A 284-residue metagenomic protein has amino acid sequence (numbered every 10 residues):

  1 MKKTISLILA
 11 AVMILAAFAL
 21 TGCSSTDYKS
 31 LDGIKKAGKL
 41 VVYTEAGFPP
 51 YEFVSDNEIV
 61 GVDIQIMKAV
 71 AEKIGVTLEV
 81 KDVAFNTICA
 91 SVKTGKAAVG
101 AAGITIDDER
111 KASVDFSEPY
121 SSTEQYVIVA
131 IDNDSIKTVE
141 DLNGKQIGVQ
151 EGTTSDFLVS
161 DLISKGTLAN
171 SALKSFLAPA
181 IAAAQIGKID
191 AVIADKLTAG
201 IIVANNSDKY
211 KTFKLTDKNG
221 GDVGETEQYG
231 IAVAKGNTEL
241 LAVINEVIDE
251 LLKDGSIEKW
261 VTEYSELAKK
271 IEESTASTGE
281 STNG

Functional and structural regions predicted by a protein language model:
S24, I64-K73, N133, Q146 (+2 more regions): Extended ligand-binding regions for polar small-molecule ligands
S25-Y28, T154-K174, Y210-L215, A242-G284: Ligand-binding clefts/hinges and TM-proximal coupling segments of bilobed small-molecule sensing domains
D27-G103: Extracytoplasmic small-molecule ligand-binding "clamshell" domains of the periplasmic binding protein/Venus flytrap
V41-P49, I59-E72, E124-P179, A191 (+2 more regions): Bilobed "Venus flytrap"/periplasmic-binding protein-like clamshell domains and structurally analogous long
A46, S122-V129, S207-E246, L267-G284: Periplasmic-binding protein-like
K68, E72, T77-D141, V223-G224: Acidic, polar ligand-binding/catalytic clefts
T77-A84, L168-F176, A183: Short beta-strand-to-loop elements that line the ligand-binding cleft of bilobed periplasmic-binding protein-like
N86-T87, I104-A112, L158-I163, I186 (+1 more regions): A ligand-binding cleft/hinge motif common to bilobed small-molecule-binding domains
